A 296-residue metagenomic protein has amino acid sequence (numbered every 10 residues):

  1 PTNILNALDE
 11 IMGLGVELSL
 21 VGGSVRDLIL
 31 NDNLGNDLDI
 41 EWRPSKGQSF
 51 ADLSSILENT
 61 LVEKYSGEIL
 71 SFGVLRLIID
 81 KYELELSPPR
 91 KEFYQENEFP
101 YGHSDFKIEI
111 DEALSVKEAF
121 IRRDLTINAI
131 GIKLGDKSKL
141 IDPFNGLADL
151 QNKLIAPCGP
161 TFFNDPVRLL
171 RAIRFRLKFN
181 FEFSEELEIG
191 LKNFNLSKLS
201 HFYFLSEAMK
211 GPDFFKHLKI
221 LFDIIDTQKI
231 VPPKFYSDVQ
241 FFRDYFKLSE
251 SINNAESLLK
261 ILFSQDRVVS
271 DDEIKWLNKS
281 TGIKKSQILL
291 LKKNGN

Functional and structural regions predicted by a protein language model:
P1-N296: Catalytic cores of the polymerase beta-like nucleotidyltransferase superfamily and closely associated nucleotide
